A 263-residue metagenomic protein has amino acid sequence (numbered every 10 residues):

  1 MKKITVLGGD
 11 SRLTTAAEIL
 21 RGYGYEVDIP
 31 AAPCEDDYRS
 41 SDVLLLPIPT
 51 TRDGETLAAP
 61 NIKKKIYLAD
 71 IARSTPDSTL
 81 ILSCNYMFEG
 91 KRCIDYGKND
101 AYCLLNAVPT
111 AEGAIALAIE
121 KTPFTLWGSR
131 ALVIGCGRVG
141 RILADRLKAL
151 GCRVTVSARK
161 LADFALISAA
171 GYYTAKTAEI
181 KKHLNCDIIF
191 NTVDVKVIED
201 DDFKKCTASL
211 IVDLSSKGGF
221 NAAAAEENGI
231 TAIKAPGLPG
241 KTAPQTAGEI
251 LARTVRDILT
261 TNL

Functional and structural regions predicted by a protein language model:
K3, E26, D42, R130 (+1 more regions): Residues at the starts of beta-strands that form the adenosine-phosphate
T5-T15, L20, W127-L147: Glycine-rich adenosine-cofactor-binding loop
D10, P33, N85, R159-L161 (+1 more regions): Residues in the short beta-alpha loop(s) of Rossmann-like NAD(P)-binding domains
Y23-C34, L150-A170: NAD(P)-binding Rossmann-fold cofactor-contacting core
E26-S40, D70, T177-E179: A short, well-structured beta->alpha microelement
L45-G128, K234-A235, T254, T261: Glycine/serine-rich phosphate-binding loop and adjoining beta1-alpha1 elements at the start of nucleotide-handling
P49-D53, K64-D77, I167-K241: Rossmann-like adenosine-cofactor binding region
C84-G97, L214-T260: Rossmann-fold NAD(P)-binding glycine/threonine-rich loop
